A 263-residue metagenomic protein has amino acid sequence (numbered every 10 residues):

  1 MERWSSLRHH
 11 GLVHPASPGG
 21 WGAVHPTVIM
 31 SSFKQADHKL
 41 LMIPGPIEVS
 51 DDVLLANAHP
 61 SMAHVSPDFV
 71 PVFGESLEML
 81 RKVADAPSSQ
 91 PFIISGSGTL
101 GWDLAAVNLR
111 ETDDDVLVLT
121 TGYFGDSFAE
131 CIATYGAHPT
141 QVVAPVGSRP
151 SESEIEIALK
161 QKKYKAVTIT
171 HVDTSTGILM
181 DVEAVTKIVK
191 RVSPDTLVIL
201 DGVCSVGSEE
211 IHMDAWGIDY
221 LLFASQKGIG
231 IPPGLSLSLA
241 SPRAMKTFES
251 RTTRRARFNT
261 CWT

Functional and structural regions predicted by a protein language model:
V28-P67: N-terminal "arm"/small-domain region of PLP-dependent enzymes with the aminotransferase-like
E48-V49, Q226-T263: Active-site C-terminal subdomain of aminotransferase-like
A56-L104, Y123, S127-A133: Conserved N-terminal alpha-helix of the aminotransferase class I/II PLP-enzyme fold
R110-D126: Conserved PLP-anchoring active-site segment centered on the Schiff-base-forming lysine
R149-S205, Y220: Active-site phosphate-binding strand-loop segment of PLP-dependent enzymes
D214-Q226: Conserved active-site segment immediately N-terminal to the catalytic lysine that forms the internal aldimine
